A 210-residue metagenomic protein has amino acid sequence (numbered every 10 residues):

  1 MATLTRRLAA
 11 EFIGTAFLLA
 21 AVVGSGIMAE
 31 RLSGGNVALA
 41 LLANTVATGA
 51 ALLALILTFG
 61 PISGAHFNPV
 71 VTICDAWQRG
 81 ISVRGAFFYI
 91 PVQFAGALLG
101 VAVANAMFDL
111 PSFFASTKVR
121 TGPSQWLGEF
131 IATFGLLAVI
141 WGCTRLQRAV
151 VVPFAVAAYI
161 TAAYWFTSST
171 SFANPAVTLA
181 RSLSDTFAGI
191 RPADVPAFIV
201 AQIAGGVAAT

Functional and structural regions predicted by a protein language model:
M1-T210: Membrane-interface helix-loop junctions and terminal tails of multi-pass membrane proteins
